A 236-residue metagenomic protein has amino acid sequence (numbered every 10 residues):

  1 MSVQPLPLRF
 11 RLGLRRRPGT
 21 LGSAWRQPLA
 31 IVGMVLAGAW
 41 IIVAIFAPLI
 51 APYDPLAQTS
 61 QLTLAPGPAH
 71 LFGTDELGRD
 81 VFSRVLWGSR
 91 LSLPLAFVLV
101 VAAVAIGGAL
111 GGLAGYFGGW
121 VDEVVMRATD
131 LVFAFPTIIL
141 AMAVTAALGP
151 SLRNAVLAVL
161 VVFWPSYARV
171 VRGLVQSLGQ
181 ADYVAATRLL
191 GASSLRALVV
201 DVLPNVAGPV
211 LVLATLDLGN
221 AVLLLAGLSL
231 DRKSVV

Functional and structural regions predicted by a protein language model:
M1-G38: Transmembrane alpha-helical segments of polytopic membrane transport and secretion proteins
G33-P48, G219: N-terminal signal-anchor transmembrane alpha helix
I45-A57: Helix-to-loop transition at the C-terminal end of transmembrane segments
L71, D75, A105-I106, G115-Y116 (+4 more regions): Generic hydrophobic transmembrane alpha-helix motif, especially the helices
V81-G88, L93, A128, V171 (+4 more regions): Short hydrophobic alpha-helical segments within the ABC transporter permease transmembrane module
V81-Y116: Transmembrane alpha-helix signature in integral membrane proteins
V235: Conserved small/polar residues in nucleotide/adenosyl-binding loops
